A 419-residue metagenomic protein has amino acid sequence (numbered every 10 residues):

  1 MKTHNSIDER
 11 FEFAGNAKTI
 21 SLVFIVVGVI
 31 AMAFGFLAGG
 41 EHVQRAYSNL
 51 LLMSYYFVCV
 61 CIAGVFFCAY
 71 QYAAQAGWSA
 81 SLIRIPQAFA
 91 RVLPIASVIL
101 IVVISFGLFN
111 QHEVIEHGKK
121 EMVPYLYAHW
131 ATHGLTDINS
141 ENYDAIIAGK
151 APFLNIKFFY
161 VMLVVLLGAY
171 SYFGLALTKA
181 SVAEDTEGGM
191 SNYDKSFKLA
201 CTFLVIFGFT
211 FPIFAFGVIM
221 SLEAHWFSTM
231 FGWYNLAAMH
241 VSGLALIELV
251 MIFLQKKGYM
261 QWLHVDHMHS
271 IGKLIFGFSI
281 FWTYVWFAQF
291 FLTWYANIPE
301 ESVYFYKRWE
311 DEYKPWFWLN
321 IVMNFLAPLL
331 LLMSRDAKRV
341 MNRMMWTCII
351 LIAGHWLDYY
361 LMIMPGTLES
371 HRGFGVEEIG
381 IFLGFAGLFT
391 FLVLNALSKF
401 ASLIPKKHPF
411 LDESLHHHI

Functional and structural regions predicted by a protein language model:
M1-A31, H112-L154, T178-D194, Y259-W262 (+1 more regions): Extramembrane terminal tails and long inter-domain/linker segments of multi-pass membrane proteins
G15-F34, A148-N320, K407: Long, contiguous internal "core" modules enriched in hydrophobic/ aromatic residues
Y47-M53, L82-R84, A224-L236, L368-G380: Non-cytosolic membrane-interface motifs at loop->transmembrane helix junctions
F57-D185, F203: Transmembrane-helix bundle segments that line or gate the permeation/cavity pathway in multi-pass membrane proteins
C59-F67, V98-V103, L163-G174, A237-I252 (+2 more regions): Hydrophobic cores of alpha-helical transmembrane segments in multi-pass inner/ER membrane proteins, independent
L100-I101, N342-A353: Central hydrophobic cores of alpha-helical transmembrane segments in multi-pass integral membrane proteins
F209-I213, I349-Y360: Aromatic-anchored segments of alpha-helical transmembrane domains
P315-A337, M341: Extended C-terminal subregions enriched in glycine
